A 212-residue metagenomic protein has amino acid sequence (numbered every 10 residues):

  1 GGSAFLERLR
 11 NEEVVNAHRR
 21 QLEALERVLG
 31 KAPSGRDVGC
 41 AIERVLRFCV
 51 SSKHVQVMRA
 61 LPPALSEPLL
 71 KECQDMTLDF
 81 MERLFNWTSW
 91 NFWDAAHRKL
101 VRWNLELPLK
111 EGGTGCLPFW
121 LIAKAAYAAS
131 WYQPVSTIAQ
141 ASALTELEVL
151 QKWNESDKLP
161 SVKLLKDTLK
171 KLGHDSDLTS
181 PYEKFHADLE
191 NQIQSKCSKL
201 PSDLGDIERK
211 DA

Functional and structural regions predicted by a protein language model:
G1-A212: Nucleic-acid-interacting cores, centered on viral/eukaryotic replication and modification enzymes
